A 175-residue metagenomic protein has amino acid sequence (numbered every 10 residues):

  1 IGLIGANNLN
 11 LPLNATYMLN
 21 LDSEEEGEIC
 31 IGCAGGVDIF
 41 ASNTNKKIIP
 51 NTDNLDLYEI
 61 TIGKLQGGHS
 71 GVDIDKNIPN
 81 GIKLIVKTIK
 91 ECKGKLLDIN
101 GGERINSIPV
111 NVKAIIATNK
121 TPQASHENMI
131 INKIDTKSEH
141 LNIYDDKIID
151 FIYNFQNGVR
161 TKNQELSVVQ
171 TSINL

Functional and structural regions predicted by a protein language model:
I1-G2, L57-K64, H69-C92, A114-T118: Alpha-helical metal-binding/catalytic segments enriched in His/Glu/Asp
I1-P50, L96-L97, N163: Acidic/histidine-rich catalytic neighborhood of metal-dependent amide-processing enzymes
P12, A34, D53-L55, S107-N111 (+1 more regions): Short coil/turn motifs at beta-sheet boundaries
P12-Y17, N54-L57, K93-G94, E127: Short coil/turn connectors at secondary-structure junctions
T16-N20, E59, S172: Short glycine-aspartate micro-motif
C30, F40-T44, I48, T52-D53 (+2 more regions): FAD-binding subdomain of flavoenzyme oxidoreductases
G81-L175: Metal-dependent amide/peptide-bond hydrolase catalytic core, centered on the "pita-bread" metallohydrolase fold
